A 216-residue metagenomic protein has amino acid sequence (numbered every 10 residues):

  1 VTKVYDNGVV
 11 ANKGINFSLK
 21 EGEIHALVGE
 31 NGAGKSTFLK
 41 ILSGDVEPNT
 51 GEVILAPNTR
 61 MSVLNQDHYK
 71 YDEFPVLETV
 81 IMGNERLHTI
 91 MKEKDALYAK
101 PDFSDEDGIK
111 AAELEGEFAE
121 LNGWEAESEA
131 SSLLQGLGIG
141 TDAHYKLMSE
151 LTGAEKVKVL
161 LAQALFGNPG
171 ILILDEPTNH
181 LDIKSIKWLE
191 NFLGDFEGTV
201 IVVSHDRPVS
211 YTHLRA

Functional and structural regions predicted by a protein language model:
V1: Hydrophobic adenine-recognition pocket in adenosine-nucleotide-binding enzymes
V4, N16-S18, I54: ABC ATPase nucleotide-binding domain
V4-G14, G140: A short, flexible loop at the N-terminus of ABC-type nucleotide-binding domains that lies
I15-A26, N58-T59, E197: Pre-Walker A (P-loop) beta-loop-beta motif of ABC nucleotide-binding domains
V28-E30: The feature captures the beta-strand-to-loop junction immediately N-terminal to the Walker
G32-R215: ABC ATP-binding cassette signature C-motif
